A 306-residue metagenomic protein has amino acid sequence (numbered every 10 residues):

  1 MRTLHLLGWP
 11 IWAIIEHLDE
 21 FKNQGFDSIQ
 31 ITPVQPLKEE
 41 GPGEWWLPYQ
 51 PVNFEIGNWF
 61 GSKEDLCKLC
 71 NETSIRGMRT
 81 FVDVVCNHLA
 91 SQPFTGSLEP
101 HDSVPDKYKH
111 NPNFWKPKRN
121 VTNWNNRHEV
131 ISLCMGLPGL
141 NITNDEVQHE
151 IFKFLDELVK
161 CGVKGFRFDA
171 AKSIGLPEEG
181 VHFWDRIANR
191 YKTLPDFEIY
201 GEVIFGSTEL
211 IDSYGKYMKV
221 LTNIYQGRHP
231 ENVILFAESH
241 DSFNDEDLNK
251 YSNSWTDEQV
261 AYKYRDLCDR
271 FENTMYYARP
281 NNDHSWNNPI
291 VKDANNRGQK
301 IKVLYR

Functional and structural regions predicted by a protein language model:
M1, Q35-N71, P100-N141: Aromatic- and acidic-residue-enriched carbohydrate-binding clefts of CAZyme catalytic domains
R2, E16-K22, P33-Q35, E40-Y49 (+2 more regions): Active-site-proximal helices and loops of the catalytic beta/alpha 8
R2-W12, G136-E150, L248-T256: Active-site mouth loops of central-metabolism enzymes
L6, I56, A170: Short glycine-centered, acidic/aromatic-flanked micro-motifs in structured strand/loop junctions that mark active-site
I11-I14, E20-Q24, S28, L69-M78 (+3 more regions): An active-site-proximal structural segment forming one wall of the substrate-binding cleft that immediately precedes
P33-K38, V84-V104: Aromatic-lined carbohydrate-binding surfaces of glycoside hydrolases
N58, S62, T143-V147, L176 (+1 more regions): Residue-level preference for long, well-ordered alpha-helices that form the structural scaffold of enzyme catalytic
F94-P117, V181-E202: A short alpha/beta connector and helix-capping loop motif
